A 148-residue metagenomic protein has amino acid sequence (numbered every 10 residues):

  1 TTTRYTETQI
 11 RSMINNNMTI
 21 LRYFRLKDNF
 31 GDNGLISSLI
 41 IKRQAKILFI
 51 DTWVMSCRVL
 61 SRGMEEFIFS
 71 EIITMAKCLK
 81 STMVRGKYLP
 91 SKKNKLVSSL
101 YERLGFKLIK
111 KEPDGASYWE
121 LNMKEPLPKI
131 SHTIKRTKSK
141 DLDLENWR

Functional and structural regions predicted by a protein language model:
T1-R58: A conserved beta-strand-loop-helix scaffold within acyl/acetyltransferase catalytic domains
R11-N15, S70-K77: Surface-exposed alpha-helical segments enriched in charged/polar residues
I36, F67, L96-S99: Generic recognition of short, well-ordered alpha-helical segments
R58-V59, S91: Short strand->helix junction
L60-T74: Conserved acetyl-CoA-binding loop-helix of GNAT-fold acetyltransferases
T74-R148: Terminal substrate-recognition subdomain of acyl/acetyltransferases
